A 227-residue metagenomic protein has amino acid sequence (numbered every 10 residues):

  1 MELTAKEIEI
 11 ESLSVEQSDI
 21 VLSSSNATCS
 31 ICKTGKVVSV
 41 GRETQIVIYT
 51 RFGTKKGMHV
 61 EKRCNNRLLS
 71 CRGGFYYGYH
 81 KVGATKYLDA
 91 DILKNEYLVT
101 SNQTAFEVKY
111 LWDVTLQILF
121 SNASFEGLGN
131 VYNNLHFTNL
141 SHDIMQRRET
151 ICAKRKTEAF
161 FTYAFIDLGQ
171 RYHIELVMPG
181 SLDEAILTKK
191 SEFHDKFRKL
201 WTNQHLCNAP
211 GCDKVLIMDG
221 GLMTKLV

Functional and structural regions predicted by a protein language model:
M1-V227: Hydrophobic core positions in small helical hairpin nucleic-acid-binding modules
